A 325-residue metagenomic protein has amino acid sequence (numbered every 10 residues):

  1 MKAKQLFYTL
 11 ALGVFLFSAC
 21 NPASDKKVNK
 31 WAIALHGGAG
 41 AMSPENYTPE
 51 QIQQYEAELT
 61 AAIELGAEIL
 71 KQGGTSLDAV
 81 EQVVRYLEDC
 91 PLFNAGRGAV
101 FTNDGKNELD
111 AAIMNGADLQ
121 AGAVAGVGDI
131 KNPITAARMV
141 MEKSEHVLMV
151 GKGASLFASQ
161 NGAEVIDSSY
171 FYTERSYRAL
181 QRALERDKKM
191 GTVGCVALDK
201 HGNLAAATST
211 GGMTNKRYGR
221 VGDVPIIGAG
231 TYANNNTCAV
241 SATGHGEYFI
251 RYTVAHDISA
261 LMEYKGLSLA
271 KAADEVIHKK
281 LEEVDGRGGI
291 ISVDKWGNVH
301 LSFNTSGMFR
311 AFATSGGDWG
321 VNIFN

Functional and structural regions predicted by a protein language model:
M1-V28: Bacterial Sec-dependent N-terminal signal peptides
N21-N325: Alpha/propeptide regions of enzymes that mature by internal proteolysis
